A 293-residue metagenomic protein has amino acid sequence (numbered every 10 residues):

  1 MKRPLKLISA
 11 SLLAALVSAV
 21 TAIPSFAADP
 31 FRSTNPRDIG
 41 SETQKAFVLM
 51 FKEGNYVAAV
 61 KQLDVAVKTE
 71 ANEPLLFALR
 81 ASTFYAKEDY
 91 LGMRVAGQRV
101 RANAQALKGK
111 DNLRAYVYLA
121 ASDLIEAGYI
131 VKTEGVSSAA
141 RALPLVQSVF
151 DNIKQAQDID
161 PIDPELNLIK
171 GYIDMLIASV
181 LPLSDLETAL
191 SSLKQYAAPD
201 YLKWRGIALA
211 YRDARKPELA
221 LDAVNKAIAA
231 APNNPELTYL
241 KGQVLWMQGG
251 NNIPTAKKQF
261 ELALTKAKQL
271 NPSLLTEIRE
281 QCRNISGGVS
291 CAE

Functional and structural regions predicted by a protein language model:
K2-L7, L13, V17-K87, R94 (+1 more regions): N-terminal leader/linker segments that initiate helical-solenoid repeat arrays
A28-T34, Y201, D213-R215, L219-D222 (+1 more regions): Terminal, low-structured helical/coil segments at or just beyond the last alpha-helical repeat
D29-P30, M50, G54, A81-R114 (+5 more regions): Short coil/linker segments at helix-helix boundaries
S33, V67, Q157, I228 (+1 more regions): Short coil/turn linkers that connect adjacent helices within long alpha-helical scaffolds, especially alpha-solenoid
Q44-K45, L75-L79, L113-Y118, E165-I169 (+3 more regions): Alpha-solenoid helical repeat scaffolds
N72, A106-L113, I162, Q195-L202 (+2 more regions): Short coil loop/turn residues that delineate tetratricopeptide repeat
V100-A102, P144-F150, S191, A197 (+3 more regions): TPR/TPR-like (Sel1-like) alpha-helical repeat modules
A189-A227: Eukaryotic tandem repeat interaction scaffolds
